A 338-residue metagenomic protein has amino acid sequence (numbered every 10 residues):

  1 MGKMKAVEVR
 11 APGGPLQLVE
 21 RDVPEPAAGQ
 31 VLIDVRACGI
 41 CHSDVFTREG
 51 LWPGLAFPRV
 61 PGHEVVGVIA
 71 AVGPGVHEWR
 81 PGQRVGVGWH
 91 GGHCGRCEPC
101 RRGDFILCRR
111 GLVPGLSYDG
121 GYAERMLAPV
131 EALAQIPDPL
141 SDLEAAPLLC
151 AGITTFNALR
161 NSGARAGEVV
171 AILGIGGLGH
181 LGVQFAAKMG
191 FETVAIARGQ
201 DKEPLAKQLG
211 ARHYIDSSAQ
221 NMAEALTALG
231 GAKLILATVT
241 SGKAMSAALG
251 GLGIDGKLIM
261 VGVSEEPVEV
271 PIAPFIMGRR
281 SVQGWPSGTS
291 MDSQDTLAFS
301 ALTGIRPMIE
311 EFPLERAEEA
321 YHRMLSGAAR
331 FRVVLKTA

Functional and structural regions predicted by a protein language model:
M1-M4, S246, S290-A338: C-terminal hydrophobic helical "lid"/dimerization subdomain of Rossmann-like NAD(P)H-dependent oxidoreductases
M1-V66, A128, K336-A338: Short N-terminal strand-loop motif that marks the start of NAD(P)H/FAD-dependent oxidoreductase cofactor-binding domains
P24-C38, L51-E98, Q135-L143: Glycine-rich beta-strand-centered segment in the early N-terminal region that forms part of a ligand/cofactor-binding
E78, G92-L173: NAD(P)H dinucleotide-binding glycine-rich loop of Rossmann-like/cofactor-binding domains, especially the beta1-alpha1
V169-I175, A187-A247: Adenosine-nucleotide cofactor-binding segment
G179-H180: N-terminal Rossmann-fold NAD(P) dinucleotide-binding loop
L252-G253: Helix-to-beta-strand junctions that scaffold the AdoMet/dcAdoMet cofactor pocket in Class I SAM-dependent enzymes
K257-I259, V270-E310: Rossmann-fold dehydrogenase core element
